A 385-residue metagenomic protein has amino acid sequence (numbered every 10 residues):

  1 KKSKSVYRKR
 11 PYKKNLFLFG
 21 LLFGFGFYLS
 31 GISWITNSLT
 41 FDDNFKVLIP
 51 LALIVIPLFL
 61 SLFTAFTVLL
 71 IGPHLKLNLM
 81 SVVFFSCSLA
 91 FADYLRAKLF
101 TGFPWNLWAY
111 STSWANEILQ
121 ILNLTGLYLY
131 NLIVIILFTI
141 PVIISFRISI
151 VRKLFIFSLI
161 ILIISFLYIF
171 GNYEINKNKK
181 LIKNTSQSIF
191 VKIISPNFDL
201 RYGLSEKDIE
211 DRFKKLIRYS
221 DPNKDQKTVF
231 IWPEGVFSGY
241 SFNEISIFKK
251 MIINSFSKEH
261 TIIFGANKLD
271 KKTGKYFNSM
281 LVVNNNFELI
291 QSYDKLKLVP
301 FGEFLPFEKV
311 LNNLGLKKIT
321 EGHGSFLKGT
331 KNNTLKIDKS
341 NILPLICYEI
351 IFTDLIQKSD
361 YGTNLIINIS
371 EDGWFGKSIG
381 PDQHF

Functional and structural regions predicted by a protein language model:
K1, F27-W34, S195-N197, Q226-Y240 (+1 more regions): Short, conserved active-site loops that position catalytic residues or coordinate cofactors/metal ions across diverse
K1-N178, K377: Membrane-embedded alpha-helical bundles of multi-pass enzymes that act on lipidic or dolichyl-linked glycan substrates
K13-L18, D208-S220, I351-Q357: Short, acidic/polar
I49-I56, P196-L204, K317-K318: Short glycine/proline- and acidic residue-enriched helix-loop micro-motifs that form flexible lids or anion-recognition
T67, I217-S220, N332: Generic structural signal for well-ordered alpha-helices, preferentially at hydrophobic/aromatic core positions
W108, I194, Y293: Hydrophobic residues at beta-strand termini and immediately following loops that shape nucleotide-binding pockets
N116, I164-W232, G239-I253: Membrane-interface segments at or immediately adjacent to transmembrane helices that form the boundary between
F230-F385: Solvent-exposed soluble domains appended to multi-pass membrane proteins
